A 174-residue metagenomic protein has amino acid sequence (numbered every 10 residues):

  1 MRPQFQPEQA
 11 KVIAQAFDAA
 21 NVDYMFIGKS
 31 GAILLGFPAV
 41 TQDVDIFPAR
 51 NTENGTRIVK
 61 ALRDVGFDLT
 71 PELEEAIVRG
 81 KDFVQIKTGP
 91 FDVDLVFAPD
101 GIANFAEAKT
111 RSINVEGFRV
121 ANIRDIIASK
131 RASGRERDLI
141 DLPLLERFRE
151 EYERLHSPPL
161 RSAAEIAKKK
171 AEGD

Functional and structural regions predicted by a protein language model:
M1-D174: Compositionally biased terminal segments of proteins
